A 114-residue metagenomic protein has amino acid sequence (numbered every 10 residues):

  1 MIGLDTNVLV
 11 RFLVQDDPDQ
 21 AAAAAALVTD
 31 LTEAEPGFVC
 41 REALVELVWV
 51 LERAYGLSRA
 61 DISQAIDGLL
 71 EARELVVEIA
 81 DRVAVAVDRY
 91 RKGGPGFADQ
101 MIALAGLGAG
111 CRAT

Functional and structural regions predicted by a protein language model:
M1-V39, A54-D61: Short, well-structured N-terminal submotif of metal-dependent ribonuclease cores
D5, E46, D99: Acidic active-site catalytic centers that drive phospho-/nucleotidyl reactions and related ester hydrolyses
D30-L31, L69, R89, A109: Hydrophobic helix-cap positions at the C-terminus of alpha-helices in RecA-like/P-loop ATPase nucleotide-binding cores
R41-L44: Short acidic alpha-helix initiation/capping motifs at coil-to-helix transition points, especially at protein N-termini
E46, I66-G68, V83-D88: Short linear capping/connector segments at secondary-structure termini
V48, E52-E74: Active-site-proximal, substrate-binding regions of enzyme catalytic domains and RNA-binding/basic surfaces
E74-T114: Active-site neighborhoods of divalent-metal-dependent phosphate/nucleic-acid chemistry enzymes
